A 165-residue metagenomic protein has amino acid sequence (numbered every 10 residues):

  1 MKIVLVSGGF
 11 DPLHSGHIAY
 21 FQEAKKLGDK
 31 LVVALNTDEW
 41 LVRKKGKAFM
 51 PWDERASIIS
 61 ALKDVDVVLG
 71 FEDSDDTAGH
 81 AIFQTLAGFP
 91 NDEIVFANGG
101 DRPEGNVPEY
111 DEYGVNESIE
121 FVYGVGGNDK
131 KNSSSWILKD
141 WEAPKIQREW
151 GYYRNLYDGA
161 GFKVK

Functional and structural regions predicted by a protein language model:
M1-K165: Nucleotidyltransferase catalytic core that binds NTPs
